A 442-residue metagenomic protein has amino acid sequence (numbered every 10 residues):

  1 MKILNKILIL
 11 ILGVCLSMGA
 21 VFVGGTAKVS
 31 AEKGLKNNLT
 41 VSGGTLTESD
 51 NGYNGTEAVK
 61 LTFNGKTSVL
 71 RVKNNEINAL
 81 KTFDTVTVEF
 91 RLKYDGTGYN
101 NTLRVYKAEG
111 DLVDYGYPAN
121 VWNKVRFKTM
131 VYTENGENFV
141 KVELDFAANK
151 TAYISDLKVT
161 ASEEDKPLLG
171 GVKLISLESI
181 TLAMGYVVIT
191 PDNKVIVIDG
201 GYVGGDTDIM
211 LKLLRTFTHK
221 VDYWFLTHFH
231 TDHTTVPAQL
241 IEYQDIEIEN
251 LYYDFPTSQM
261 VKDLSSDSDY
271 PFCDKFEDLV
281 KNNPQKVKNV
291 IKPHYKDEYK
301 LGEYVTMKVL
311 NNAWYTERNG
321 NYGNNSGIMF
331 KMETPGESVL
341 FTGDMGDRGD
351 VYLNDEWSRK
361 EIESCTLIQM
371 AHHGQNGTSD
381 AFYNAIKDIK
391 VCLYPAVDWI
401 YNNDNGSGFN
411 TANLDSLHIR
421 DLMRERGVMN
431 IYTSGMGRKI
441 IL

Functional and structural regions predicted by a protein language model:
M18-E32: Sec-dependent signal peptide cleavage junction
L39, V59, V72-G98, V125-T129 (+1 more regions): Extra-cytoplasmic beta-strand recognition segments
E48-T67: Short carbohydrate-recognition loop motifs
T62-F83, N100, Y106-Y115: Secreted extracellular polysaccharide-interacting domains
E109-E137: Extracellular carbohydrate recognition and processing domains and analogous Trp-centered ligand-binding platforms
R126-K158: Extracellular beta-strand ligand-recognition surfaces/modules
E178-G185, P191-F217, F225-Y243, L310-I400: Active-site-proximal loop/helix segments of hydrolase catalytic cores
N250-Y252, P256-N324, V391, A396-L442: Binuclear metal-ion centers of metallo-dependent hydrolases, dominated by the metallo-beta-lactamase
